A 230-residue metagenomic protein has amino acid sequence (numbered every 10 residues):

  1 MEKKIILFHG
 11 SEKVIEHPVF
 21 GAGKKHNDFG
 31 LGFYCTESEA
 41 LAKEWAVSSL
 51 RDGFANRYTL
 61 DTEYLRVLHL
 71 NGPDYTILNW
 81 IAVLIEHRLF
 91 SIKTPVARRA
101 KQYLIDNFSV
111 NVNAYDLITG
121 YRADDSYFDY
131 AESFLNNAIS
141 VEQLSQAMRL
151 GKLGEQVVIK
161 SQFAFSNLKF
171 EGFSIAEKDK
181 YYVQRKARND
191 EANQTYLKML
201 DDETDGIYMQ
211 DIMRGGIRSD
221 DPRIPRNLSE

Functional and structural regions predicted by a protein language model:
M1-D28, N56, P225-E230: ADP-ribose/NAD+-binding catalytic cleft of ART/PARP-like enzymes
E2-K3, S49-R51, T62-E230: Conserved NAD+-utilizing ADP-ribose enzyme module
I5-H9, F33-Y34, A55-R57, Q156-V158: Ordered hydrophobic segments in well-structured contexts
E12-K13, E39, T62-Y64: Short, flexible loop/turn elements at secondary-structure junctions
V14, V19, D28, G32 (+2 more regions): Residue-level preference for alpha-helix termini and adjacent loops
K24-S49: Extended catalytic/binding region for NAD+/ADP-ribose chemistry, centered on the ART fold
E44-L60: Compositionally biased, low-complexity linear motifs
